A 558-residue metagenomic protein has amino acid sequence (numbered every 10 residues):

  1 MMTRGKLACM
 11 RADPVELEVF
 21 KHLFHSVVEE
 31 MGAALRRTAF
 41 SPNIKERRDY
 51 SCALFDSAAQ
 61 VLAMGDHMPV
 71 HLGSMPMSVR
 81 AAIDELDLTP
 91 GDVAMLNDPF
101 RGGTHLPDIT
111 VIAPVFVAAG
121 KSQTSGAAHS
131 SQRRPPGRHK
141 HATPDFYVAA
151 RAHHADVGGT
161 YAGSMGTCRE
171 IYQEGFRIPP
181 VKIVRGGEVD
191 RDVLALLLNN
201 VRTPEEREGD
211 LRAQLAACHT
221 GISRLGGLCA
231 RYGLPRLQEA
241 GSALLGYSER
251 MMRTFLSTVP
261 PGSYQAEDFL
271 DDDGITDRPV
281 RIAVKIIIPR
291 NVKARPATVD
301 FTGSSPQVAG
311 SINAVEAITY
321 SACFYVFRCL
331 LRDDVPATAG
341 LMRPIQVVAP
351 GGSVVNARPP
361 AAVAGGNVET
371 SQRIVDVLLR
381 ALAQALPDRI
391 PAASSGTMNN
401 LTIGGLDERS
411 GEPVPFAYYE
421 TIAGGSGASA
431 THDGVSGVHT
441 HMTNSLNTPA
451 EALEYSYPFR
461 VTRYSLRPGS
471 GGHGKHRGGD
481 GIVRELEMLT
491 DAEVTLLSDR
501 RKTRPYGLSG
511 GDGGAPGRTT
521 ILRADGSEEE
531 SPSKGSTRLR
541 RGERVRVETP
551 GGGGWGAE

Functional and structural regions predicted by a protein language model:
M2-A8, A119-H141, A294: Intrinsic disorder/low-complexity segments
T3-V117, T143-T298, T302-E558: Glycine/proline-enriched, intrinsically flexible loops and inter-domain linkers
